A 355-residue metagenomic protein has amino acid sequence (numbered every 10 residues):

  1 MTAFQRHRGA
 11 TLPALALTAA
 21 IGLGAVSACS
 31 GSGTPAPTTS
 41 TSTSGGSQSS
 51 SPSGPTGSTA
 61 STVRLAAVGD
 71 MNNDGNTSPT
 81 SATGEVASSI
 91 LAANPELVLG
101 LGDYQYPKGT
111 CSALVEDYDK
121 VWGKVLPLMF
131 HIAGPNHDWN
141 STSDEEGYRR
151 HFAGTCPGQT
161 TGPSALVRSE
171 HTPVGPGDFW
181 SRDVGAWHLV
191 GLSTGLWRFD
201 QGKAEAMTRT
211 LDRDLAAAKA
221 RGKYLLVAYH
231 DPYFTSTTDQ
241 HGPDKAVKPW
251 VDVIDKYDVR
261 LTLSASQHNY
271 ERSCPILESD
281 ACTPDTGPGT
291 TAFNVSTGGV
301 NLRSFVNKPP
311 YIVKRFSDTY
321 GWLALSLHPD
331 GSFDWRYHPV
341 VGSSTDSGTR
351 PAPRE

Functional and structural regions predicted by a protein language model:
T2-A16: Bacterial N-terminal signal peptides that target proteins for export
A25-A28: C-terminal motif of bacterial Sec signal peptides marking the signal peptidase cleavage site
S30-P55: Short, low-complexity, disordered segments immediately C-terminal to signal peptides in bacterial exported proteins
G54-A113, D117, E205, S236: N-terminal active-site segment of His-dependent metallophosphoesterases
T62-G75, A186-L196, L226-H230, T290-S296: Active-site-proximal beta-strand elements of phosphoester/diester hydrolases
G109-R221, Q240-W250, D255, L261 (+1 more regions): Extended active-site neighborhood of metal-dependent phosphoesterases/phosphodiesterases
A218-T237: Short acidic, glycine-rich surface-loop motifs adjacent to enzyme active sites
R303-E355: A short C-terminal boundary segment appended to hydrolase-like catalytic domains
